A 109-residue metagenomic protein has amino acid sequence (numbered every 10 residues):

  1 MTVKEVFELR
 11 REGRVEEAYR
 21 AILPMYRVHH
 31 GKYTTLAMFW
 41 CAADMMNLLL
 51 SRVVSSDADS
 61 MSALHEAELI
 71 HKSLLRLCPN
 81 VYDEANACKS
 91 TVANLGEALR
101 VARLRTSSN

Functional and structural regions predicted by a protein language model:
M1-K4, T35-R52, N86-R100: Amphipathic alpha-helical repeat scaffolds of TPR domains
V3-R11, Y19, L23, N47: Amphipathic alpha-helical repeat scaffolds
F7-R14, L49-L64, V101, R105-S108: Short coil/turn connectors between adjacent alpha-helices in alpha-solenoid helical repeat scaffolds
R11, R27, K32-L36, W40: Alpha-helical adaptor scaffolds
I22, L64-A67, H71: Inward-facing hydrophobic residues that define packing positions of alpha-helical scaffold repeats
H29, H71-C78: Alpha-helical junction/boundary sensor with strong preference for TPR arrays
K32-T34, V53-M61, C78-D83: Charged, low-complexity interaction regions
L75-N109: Amphipathic alpha-helical binding modules
